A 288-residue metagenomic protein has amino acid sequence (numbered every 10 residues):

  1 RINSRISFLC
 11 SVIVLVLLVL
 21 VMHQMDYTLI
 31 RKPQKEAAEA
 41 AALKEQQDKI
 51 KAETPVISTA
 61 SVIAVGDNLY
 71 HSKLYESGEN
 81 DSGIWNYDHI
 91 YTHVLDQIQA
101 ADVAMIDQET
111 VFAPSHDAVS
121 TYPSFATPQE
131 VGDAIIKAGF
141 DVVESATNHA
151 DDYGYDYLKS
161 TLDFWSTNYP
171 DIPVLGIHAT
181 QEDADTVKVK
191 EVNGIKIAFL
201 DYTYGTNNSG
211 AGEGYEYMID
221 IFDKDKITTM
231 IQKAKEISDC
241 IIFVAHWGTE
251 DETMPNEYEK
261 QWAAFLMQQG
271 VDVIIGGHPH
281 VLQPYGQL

Functional and structural regions predicted by a protein language model:
R1-R5: N-terminal Lys/Arg-rich, disordered targeting/topogenic segments
S7-L288: Acidic, metal/ion-coordinating pockets
